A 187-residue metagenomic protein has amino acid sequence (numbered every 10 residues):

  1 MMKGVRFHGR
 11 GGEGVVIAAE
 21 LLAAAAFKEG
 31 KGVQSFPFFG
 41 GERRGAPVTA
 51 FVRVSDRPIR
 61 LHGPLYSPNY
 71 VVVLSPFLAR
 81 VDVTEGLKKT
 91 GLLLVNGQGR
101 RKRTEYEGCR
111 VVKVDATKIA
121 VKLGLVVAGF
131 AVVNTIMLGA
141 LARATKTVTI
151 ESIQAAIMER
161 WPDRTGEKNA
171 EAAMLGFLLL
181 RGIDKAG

Functional and structural regions predicted by a protein language model:
M1-G187: Active-site cofactor/cluster-binding pocket
